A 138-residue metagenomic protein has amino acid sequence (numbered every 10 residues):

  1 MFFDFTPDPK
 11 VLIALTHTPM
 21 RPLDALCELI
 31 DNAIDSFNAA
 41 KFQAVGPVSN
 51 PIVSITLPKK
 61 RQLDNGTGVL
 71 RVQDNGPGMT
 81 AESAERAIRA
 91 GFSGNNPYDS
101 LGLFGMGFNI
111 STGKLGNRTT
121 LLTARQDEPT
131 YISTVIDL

Functional and structural regions predicted by a protein language model:
M1-N50, E82-E85: Bergerat-fold GHKL ATPase/HATPase_c domain
F2, Q62-D64, S111, E128: Short glycine/serine/proline-enriched coil/turn segments at secondary-structure junctions
P7-K10, D74, Y131-S133: Residue-level signal for pocket-adjacent positions within structured domains
P19, L23-C27, A81, L101 (+2 more regions): Amphipathic alpha-helical transducer elements in NTP-driven molecular machines
M20-D24, M79, R86-G91, L103 (+1 more regions): A generic short-segment signal for beta-strand/edge and adjacent turn/coil regions
D31, Q73, M106: Single, functionally critical "micro-switch" positions that shape active/binding sites and transmembrane helices
I34-D99: Conserved beta-strand-loop-beta-strand hairpin that lines the nucleotide-binding pocket of ATP/GTP-utilizing enzymes
P97-L138: GHKL-type ATPase core
